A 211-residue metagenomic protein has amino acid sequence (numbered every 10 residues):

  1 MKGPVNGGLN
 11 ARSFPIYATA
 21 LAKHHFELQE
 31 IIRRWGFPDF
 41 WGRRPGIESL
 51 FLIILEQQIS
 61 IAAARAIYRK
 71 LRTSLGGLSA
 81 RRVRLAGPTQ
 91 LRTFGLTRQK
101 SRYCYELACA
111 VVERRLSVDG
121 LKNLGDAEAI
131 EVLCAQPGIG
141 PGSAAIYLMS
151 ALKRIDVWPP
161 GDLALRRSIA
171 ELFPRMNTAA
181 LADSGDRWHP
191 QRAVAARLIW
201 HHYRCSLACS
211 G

Functional and structural regions predicted by a protein language model:
M1-P38, R102, K122, A127 (+1 more regions): C-terminal accessory module of base-excision DNA glycosylases/AP lyases that mediates lesion recognition and DNA
G8, R12, E27, I31 (+3 more regions): Alpha-helical ds-nucleic-acid-binding substructure associated with the helix-hairpin-helix region of base-excision DNA
P45-G46: Short, contiguous, helix-prone interaction/anchoring segments in small proteins
